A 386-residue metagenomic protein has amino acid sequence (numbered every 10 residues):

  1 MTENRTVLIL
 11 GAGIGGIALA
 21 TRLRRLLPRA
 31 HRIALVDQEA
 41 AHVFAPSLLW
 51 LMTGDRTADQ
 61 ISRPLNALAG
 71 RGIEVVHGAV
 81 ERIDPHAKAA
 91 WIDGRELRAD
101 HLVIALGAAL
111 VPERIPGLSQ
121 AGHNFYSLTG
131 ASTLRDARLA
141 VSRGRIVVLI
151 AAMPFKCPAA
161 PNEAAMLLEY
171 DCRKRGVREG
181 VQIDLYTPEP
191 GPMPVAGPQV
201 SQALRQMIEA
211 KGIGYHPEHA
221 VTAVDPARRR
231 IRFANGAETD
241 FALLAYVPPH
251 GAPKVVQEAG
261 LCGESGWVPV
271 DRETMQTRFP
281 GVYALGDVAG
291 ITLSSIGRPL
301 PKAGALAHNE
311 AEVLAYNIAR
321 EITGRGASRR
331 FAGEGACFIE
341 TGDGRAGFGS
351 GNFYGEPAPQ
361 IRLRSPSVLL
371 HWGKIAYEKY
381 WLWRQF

Functional and structural regions predicted by a protein language model:
M1-N4, I73-E163, E169-G176, A245: FAD-binding core/adjacent interface of flavoenzyme oxidoreductases
T2-I73, A152-V195: Beta1-alpha1 glycine-rich phosphate/pyrophosphate-binding loop at the start of Rossmann-like nucleotide-binding domains
R32, R71-H86, L97, R173-W267: A Rossmann-like FAD-binding core segment of flavoenzymes
L118-S142, E238-L243, V247-N309: FAD-site-proximal beta/loop scaffold in flavoenzymes
R143-Q206, A210, G214-H216, K302-R320 (+2 more regions): Rossmann-like dinucleotide-binding core of oxidoreductases
F155, A159-V177, V268, Q276-R298 (+2 more regions): Active-site substrate-recognition segment that forms the wall of the catalytic cavity or substrate channel
V313-F386: C-terminal, flexible cofactor-proximal segment of oxidoreductases
